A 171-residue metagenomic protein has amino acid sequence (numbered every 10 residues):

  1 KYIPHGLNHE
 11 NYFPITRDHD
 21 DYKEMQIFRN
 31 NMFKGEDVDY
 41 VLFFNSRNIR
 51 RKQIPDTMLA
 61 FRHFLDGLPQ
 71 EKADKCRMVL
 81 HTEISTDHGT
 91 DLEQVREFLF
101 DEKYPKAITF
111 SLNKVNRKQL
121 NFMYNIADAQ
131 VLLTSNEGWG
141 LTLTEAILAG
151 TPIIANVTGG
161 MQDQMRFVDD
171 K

Functional and structural regions predicted by a protein language model:
G6: Carbohydrate-associated surface elements
K34-K52, M58-F61, M78-L80: Conserved donor-binding/catalytic core segment of Leloir-type glycosyltransferases
L80-I84, G89-K118: Nucleotide-activated donor-binding/catalytic signature segment of Leloir-type glycosyltransferases, i.e., the conserved
N121-A127: Short alpha-helical donor nucleotide-sugar binding micro-motif in glycosyltransferases
S135: Aromatic "clamp/platform" in nucleotide-sugar-dependent glycosyltransferases that forms part of the donor/acceptor
G140-L143, M161: Short glycine/serine-rich donor-binding loops of glycosyltransferases
P152-A155, M165-R166: Short hydrophobic beta-strand element within catalytic cores of glycosyltransferases and related nucleotide-activated
